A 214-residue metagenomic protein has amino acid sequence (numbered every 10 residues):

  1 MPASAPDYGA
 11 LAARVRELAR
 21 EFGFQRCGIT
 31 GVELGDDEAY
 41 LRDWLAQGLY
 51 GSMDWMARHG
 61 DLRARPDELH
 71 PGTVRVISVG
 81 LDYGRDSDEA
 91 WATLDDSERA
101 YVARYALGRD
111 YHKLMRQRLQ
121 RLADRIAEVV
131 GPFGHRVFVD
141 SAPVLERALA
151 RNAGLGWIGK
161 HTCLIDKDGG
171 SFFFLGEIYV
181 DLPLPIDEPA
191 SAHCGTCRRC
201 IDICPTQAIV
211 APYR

Functional and structural regions predicted by a protein language model:
M1-H193: Auxiliary alpha/beta "docking" domains used to position bulky ligands
E21-F24, R199-R214: Iron-sulfur cluster-binding cysteine motifs and their immediate structural context in ferredoxin-like electron-transfer
